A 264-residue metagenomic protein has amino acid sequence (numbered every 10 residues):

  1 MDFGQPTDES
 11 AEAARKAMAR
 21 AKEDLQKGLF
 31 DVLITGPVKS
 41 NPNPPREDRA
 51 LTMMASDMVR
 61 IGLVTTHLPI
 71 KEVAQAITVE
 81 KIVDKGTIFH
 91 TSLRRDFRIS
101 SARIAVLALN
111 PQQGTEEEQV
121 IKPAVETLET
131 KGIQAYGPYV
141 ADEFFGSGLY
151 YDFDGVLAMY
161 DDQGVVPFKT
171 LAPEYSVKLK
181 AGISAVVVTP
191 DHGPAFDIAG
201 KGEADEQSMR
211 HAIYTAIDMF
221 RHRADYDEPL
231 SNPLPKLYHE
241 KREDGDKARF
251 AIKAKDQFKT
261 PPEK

Functional and structural regions predicted by a protein language model:
M1-K264: Anion-binding alpha/beta catalytic cores of soluble intermediary-metabolism enzymes, centered on
